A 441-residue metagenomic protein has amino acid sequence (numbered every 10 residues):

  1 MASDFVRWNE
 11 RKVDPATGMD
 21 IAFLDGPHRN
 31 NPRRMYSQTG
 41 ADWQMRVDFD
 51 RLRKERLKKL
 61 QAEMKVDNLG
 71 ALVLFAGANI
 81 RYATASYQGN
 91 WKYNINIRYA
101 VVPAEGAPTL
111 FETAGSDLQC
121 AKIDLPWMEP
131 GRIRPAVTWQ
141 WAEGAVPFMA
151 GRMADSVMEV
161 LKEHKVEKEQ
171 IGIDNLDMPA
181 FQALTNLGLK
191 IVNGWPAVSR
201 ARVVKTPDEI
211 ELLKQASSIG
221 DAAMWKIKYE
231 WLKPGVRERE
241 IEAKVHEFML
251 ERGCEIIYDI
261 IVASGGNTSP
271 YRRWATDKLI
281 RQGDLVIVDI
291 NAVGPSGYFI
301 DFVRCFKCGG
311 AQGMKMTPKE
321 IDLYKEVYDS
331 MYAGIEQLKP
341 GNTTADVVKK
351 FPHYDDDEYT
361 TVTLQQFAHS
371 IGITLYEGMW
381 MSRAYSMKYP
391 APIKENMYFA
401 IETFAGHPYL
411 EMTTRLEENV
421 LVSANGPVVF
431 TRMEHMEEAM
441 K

Functional and structural regions predicted by a protein language model:
M1-K441: Active-site neighborhoods and metal-handling regions in enzymes and metal-associated proteins
